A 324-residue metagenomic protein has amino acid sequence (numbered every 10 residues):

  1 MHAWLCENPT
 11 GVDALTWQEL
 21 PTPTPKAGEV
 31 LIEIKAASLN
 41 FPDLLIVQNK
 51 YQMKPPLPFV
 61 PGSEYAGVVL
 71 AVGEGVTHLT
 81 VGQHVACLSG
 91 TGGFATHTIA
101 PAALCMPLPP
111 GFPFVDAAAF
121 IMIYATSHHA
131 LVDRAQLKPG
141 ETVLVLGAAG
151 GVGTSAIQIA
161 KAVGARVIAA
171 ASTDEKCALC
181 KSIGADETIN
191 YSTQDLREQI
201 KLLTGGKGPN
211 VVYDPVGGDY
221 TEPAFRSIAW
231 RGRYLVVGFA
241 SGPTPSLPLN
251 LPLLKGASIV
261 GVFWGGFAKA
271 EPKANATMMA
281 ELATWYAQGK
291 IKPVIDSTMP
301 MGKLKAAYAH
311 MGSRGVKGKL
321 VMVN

Functional and structural regions predicted by a protein language model:
M1, A283, Q288-T298, K305-N324: C-terminal capping/lid region of NAD(P)-dependent oxidoreductase domains
P21-S38, K50-G92: Glycine-rich beta-strand-centered segment in the early N-terminal region that forms part of a ligand/cofactor-binding
E33, L45, H84-G147, S182: NAD(P)H dinucleotide-binding glycine-rich loop of Rossmann-like/cofactor-binding domains, especially the beta1-alpha1
H84, T142, R166, G232-R233 (+1 more regions): Short glycine-centered segments of the SAM/dcSAM-binding site in methyltransferase folds
A118-Q194: Mid-domain Rossmann-like dinucleotide-binding core that forms the NAD(H)/NADP(H) cofactor-binding site
D195-G206: Short amphipathic alpha-helix with an adjacent loop that forms part of the alpha/beta core around
D219-I291, V323-N324: Glycine-rich phosphate-binding loop and adjacent beta-alpha segment of Rossmann(oid) nucleotide-cofactor-binding
